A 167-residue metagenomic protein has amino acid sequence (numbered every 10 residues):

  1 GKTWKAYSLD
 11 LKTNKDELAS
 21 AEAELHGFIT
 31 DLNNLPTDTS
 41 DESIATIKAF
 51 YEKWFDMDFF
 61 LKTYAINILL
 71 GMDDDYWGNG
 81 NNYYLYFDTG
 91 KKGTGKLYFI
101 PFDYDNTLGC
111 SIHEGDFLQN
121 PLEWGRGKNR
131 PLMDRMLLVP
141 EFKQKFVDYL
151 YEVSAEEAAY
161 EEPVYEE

Functional and structural regions predicted by a protein language model:
G1, Y7, Y76, Y83-Y86 (+3 more regions): Aromatic side chains
G1-L70, L122, E156: Internal "kinase-insert"/substrate-recognition segments embedded within catalytic cores of ATP-dependent enzymes
K12-K15, A19-E22, N33, G90-E167: C-terminal catalytic region of ATP-dependent kinase domains
Y51-S111: Active-site acidic catalytic loop and adjacent metal/ATP-binding pocket of ATP-dependent phosphoryl transfer enzymes
